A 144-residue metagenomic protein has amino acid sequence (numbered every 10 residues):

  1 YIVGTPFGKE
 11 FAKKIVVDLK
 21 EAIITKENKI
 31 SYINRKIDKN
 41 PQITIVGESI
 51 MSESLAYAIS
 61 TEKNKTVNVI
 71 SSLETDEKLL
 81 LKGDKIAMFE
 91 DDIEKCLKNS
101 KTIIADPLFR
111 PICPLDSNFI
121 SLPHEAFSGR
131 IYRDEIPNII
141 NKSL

Functional and structural regions predicted by a protein language model:
Y1-L144: An N-terminal assembly and electron-transfer interface module characteristic of large anaerobic redox and radical
